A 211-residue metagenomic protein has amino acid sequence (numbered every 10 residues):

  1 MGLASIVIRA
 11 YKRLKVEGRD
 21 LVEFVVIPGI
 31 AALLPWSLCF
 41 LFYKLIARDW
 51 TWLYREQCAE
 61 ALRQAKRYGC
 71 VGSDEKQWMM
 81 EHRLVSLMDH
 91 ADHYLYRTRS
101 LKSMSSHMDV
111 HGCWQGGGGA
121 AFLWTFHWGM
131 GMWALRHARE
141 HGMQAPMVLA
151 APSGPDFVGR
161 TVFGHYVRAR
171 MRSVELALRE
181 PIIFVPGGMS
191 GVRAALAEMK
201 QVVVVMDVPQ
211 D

Functional and structural regions predicted by a protein language model:
G2-M132, Y166-S173: Membrane-anchoring hydrophobic helices of lipid-metabolizing enzymes
K66, L149-P152, V192-A194: Structured N-terminal alpha/beta-domain signature that marks small ligand/cofactor-binding or signaling modules
G69-G72, G142, R179, M199: Glycine-centered loop/turn motif at secondary-structure junctions
K76-Q77, P186-V192: Acidic carboxylate-rich catalytic motifs and surrounding loops in phosphoryl-/glycosyl-chemistry enzymes
H82, A120-F184: Catalytic core of membrane glycerolipid acyltransferases/transacylases, capturing the structured, soluble-facing
C113-W114, E180-I182, A195-L196: Membrane-proximal intrinsically disordered regions of secretory-pathway and membrane-system proteins
G119-L123, M189-D211: Conserved Motif II region of HX4D acyltransferases
